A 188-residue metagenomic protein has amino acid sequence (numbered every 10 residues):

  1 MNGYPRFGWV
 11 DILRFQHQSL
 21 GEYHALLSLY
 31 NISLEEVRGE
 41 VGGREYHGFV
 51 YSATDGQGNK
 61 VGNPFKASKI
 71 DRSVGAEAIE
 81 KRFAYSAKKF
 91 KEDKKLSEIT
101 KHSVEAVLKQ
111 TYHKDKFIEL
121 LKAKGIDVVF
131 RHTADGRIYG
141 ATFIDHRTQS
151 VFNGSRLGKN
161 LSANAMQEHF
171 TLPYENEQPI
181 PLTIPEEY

Functional and structural regions predicted by a protein language model:
M1-Y188: Extended intrinsically disordered terminal tails
